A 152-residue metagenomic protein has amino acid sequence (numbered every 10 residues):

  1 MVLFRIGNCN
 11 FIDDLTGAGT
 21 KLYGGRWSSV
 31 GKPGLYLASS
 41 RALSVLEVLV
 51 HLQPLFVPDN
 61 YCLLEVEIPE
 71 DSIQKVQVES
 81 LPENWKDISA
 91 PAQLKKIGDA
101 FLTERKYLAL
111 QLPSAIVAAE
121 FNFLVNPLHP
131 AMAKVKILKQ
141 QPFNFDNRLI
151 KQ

Functional and structural regions predicted by a protein language model:
V2-G17, S28-V30, V57-Q152: Active-site and NAD+-binding cores of ADP-ribose-processing enzymes
W27-E47, H51, L124-L128: Extended catalytic/binding region for NAD+/ADP-ribose chemistry, centered on the ART fold
